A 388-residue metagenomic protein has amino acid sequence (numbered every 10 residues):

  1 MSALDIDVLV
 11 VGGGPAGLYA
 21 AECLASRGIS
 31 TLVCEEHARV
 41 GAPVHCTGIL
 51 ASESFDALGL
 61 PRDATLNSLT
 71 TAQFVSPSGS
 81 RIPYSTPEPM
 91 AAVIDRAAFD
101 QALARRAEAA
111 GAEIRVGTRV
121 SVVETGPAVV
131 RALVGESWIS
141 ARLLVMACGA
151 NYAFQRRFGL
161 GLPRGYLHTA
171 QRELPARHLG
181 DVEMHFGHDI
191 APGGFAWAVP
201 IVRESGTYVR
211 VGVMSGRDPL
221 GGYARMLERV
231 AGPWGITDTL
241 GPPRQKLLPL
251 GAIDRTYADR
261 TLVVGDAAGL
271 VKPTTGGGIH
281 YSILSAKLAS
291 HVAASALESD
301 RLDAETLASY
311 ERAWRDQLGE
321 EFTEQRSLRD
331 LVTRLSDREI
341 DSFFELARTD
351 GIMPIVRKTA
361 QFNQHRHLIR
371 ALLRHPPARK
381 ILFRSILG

Functional and structural regions predicted by a protein language model:
S2-A16: Beta1/beta-strand and adjacent pyrophosphate-binding region of the FAD-binding site in flavoprotein oxidoreductases
G13, R27, R106-D238, G269: Predominantly flavin-linked oxidoreductase catalytic cores and closely associated redox partners
A16, R39, N151: Conserved Rossmann-like nucleotide-cofactor binding loop
E22-V44: Glycine-rich FAD pyrophosphate-binding loop
H37-G59: Conserved N-terminal glycine-rich FAD pyrophosphate-binding loop of Rossmann-like flavoproteins
S54-A102: A conserved beta-strand/loop capping segment in the N-terminal third of enzymes that catalyze redox or closely related
V122, R217-A293, E298, A304: FAD/FMN-dependent oxidoreductases across multiple families
A294-G388: C-terminal helical "tail/cap" subdomain of flavin- and related membrane-associated enzymes
